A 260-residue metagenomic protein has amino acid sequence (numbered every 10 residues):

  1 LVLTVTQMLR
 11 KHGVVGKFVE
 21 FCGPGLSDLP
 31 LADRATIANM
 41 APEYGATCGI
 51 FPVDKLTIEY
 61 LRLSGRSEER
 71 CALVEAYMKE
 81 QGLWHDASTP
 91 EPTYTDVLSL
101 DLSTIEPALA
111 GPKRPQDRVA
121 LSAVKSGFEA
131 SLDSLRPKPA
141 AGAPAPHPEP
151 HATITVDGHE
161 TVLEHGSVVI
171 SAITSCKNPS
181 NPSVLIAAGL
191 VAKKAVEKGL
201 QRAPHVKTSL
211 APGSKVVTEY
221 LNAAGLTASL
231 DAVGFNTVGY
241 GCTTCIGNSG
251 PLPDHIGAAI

Functional and structural regions predicted by a protein language model:
L1-I260: Fe-S-dependent hydro-lyases/dehydratases of central metabolism
